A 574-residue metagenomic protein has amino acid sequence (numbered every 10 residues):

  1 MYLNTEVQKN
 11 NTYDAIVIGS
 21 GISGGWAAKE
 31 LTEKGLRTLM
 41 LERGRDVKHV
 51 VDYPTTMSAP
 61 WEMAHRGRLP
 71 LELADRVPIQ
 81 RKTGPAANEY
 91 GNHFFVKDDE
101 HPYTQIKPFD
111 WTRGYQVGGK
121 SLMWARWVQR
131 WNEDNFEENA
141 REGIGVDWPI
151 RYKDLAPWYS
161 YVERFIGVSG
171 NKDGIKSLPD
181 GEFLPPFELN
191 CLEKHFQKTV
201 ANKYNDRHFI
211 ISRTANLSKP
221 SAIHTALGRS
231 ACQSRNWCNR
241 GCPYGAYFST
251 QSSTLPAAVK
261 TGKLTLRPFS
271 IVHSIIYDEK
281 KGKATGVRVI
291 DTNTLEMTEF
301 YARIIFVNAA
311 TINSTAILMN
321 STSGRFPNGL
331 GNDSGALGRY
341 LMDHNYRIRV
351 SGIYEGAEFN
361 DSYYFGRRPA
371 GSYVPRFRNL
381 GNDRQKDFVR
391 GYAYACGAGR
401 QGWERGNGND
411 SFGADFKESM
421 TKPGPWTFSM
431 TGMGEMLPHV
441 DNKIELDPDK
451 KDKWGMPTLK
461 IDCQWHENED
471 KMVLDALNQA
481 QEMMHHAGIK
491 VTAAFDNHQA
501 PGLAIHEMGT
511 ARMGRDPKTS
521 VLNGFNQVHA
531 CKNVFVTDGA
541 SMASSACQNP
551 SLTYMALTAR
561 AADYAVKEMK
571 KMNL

Functional and structural regions predicted by a protein language model:
Y2-N139, I144, P149-K153, P157-S160 (+4 more regions): N-terminal glycine-rich phosphate/pyrophosphate-binding loop and immediately adjacent elements
E33, R37, E42-A64, Y244 (+7 more regions): Glycine-rich loop(s) and the adjacent beta-strand/alpha-helix scaffold that form part
H49-V51, S169-G181, K490-Q499, K571-L574: Short, glycine/acidic-rich hinge or "gate" loops at secondary-structure transitions that mediate conformational
A64-D110, Y115-Q116, L122-R130, N135 (+2 more regions): Conserved redox-cofactor binding core of oxidoreductases
N92-K120, W124-R130, W148-Y152, S334-L459 (+4 more regions): FAD cofactor-binding and catalytic pocket of flavoenzymes
I210-S218, R235-C238, H273-Y277, P423-M436 (+3 more regions): A glycine-rich dinucleotide-binding beta-alpha-beta segment and adjacent secondary-structure elements that constitute
S544-A562: A conserved FAD-binding loop/helix module that cradles the flavin
